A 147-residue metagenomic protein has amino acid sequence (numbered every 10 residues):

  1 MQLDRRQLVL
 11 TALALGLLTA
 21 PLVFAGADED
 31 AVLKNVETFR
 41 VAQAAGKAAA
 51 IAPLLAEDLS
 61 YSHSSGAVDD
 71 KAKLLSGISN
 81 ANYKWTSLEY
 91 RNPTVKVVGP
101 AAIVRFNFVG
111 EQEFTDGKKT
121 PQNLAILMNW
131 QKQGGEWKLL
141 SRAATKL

Functional and structural regions predicted by a protein language model:
Q2-D4, L10-E57: Short, low-complexity N-terminal intrinsically disordered segments enriched in polar/charged residues
D30-A31, N80, K96, L147: Exposed acidic/polar residues on beta-strands and adjacent loops within beta-sheet cores, strongest in beta-propeller
K34-N35, D69, S87-Y90, A125: Short, conserved clusters of charged catalytic residues that mark active-site and nucleotide-handling motifs
G46-T86: N-terminal, post-signal-peptide region of Sec/Tat-exported proteins
L55, S65, E89, T94 (+3 more regions): A mature extracytoplasmic/lumenal domain signature
S60, S76-D116: Surface-exposed, charged secondary-structure patches
S65-G66, T115-K119: Short, solvent-exposed loop/turn segments at secondary-structure boundaries
I103, N123-L147: Short beta-strand edge/turn micro-motifs at domain boundaries
